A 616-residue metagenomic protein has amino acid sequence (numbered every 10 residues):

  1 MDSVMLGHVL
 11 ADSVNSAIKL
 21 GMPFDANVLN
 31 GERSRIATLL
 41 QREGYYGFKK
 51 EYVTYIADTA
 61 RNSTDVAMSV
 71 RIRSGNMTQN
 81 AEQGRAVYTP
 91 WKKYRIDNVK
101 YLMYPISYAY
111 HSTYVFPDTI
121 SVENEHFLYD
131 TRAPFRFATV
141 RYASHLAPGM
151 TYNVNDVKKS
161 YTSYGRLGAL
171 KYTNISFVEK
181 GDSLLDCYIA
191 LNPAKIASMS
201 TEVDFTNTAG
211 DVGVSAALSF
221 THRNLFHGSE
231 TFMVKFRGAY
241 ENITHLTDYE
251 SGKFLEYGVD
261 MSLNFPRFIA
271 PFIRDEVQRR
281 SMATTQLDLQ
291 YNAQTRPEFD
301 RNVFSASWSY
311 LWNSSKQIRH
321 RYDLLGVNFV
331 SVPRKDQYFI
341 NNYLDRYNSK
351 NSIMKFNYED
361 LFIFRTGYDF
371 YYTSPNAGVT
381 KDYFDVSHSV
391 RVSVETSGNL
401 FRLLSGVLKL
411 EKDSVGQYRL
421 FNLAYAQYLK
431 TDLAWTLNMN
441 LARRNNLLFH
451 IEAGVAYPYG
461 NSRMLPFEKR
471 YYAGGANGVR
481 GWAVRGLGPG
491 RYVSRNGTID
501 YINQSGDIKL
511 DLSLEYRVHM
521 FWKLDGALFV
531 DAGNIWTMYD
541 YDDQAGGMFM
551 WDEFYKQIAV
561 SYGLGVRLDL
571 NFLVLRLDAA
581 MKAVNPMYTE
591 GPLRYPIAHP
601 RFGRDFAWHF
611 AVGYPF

Functional and structural regions predicted by a protein language model:
M1-R166, V277: Interaction-mediating elements
S3-A11, M22, K49, A133-R136 (+5 more regions): Gram-negative/organellar outer-membrane beta-barrel architecture
Y55-M68, K158, V178-I189, E452 (+1 more regions): Beta-rich nucleic-acid/ligand-interaction surfaces
Y108, Y114, T206-A209, D323-V518 (+1 more regions): C-terminal outer-membrane beta-barrel translocator/porin domains of Gram-negative envelope proteins and their
S198, T231, S389, N446-L448 (+2 more regions): Membrane-spanning beta-strand positions in outer-membrane beta-barrel proteins
A216-H222, V259-F265, A306-Y310, T366-S374 (+8 more regions): Residues on the lipid-exposed face of transmembrane beta-strands in outer-membrane beta-barrel proteins
L403-S405, I499, Y541-A559, E590-R601 (+1 more regions): Outer-membrane beta-barrel domain signature, especially the mid-to-C-terminal portions of large Gram-negative OMP
D507, W522-K523, Q557: Hydrophobic alpha-helical transmembrane segments and adjacent short intramembrane/lumenal linkers of inner/organellar
